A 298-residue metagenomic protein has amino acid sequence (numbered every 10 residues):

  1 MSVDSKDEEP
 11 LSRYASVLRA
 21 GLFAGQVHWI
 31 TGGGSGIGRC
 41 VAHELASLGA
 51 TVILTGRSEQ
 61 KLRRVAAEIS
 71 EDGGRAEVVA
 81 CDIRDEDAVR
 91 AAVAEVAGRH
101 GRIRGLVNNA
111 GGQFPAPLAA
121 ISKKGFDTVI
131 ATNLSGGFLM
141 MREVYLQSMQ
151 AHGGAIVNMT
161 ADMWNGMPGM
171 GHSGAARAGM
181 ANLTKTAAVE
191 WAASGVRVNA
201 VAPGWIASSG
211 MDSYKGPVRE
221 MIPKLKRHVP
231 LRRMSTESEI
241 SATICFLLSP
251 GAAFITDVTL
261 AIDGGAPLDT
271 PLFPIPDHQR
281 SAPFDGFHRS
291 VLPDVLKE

Functional and structural regions predicted by a protein language model:
K6-L18, C245, T256-E298: Short C-terminal tail/terminal secondary-structure segment of NAD(P)H-dependent dehydrogenase/reductase domains
V27, G34-S35: Conserved glycine-rich cofactor-binding loop
I30, G101, F138-M141, R233-I262 (+1 more regions): C-terminal substrate-recognition "lid" of short-chain dehydrogenase/reductases
V107, A192, R197, I255-D257: Short, small/polar-rich loop/turn modules that mediate ligand/substrate recognition or access, typified
P117-L118, G125-I130, L225: Substrate-binding pocket helix/loop in short-chain dehydrogenase/reductase
L146, V189-A193, A253: Alpha-helical segment proximal to the catalytic Tyr-Lys
V157-G179, T184-A193, I206, A266: Catalytic loop of short-chain dehydrogenase/reductase
